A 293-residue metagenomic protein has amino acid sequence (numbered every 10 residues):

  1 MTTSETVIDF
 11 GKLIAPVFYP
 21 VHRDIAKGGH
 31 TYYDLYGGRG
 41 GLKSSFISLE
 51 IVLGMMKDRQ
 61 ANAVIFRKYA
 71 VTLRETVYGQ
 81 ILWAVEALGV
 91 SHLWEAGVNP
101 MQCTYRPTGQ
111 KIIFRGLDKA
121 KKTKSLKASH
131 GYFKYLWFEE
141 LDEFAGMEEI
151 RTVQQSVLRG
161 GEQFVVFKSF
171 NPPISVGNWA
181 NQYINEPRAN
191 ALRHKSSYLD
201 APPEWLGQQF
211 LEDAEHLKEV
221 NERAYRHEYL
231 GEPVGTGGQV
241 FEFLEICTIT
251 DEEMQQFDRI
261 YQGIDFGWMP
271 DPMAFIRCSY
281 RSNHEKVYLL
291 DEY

Functional and structural regions predicted by a protein language model:
M1-Y32: Pre-P-loop entry segment of helicase/translocase ATPase cores
H30-Q102: Conserved P-loop
R39, K68, G116-D118, S169-P173 (+1 more regions): A short beta-strand-to-loop transition that corresponds to the Sensor-1 phosphate-sensing loop of AAA+ P-loop ATPases
A70, F138-F144, G267: Conserved Walker B
T72-K134, P233: Inter-Walker segment of RecA-like/P-loop motor cores
Y135, E143-K218: ASCE P-loop NTPase helicase motor core
P202-G267, D271: ATPase catalytic-site recognition across NTP-hydrolyzing enzymes
I276-Y293: Nucleic-acid-processing active sites and adjacent nucleic-acid-binding tracks, predominantly divalent metal-dependent
